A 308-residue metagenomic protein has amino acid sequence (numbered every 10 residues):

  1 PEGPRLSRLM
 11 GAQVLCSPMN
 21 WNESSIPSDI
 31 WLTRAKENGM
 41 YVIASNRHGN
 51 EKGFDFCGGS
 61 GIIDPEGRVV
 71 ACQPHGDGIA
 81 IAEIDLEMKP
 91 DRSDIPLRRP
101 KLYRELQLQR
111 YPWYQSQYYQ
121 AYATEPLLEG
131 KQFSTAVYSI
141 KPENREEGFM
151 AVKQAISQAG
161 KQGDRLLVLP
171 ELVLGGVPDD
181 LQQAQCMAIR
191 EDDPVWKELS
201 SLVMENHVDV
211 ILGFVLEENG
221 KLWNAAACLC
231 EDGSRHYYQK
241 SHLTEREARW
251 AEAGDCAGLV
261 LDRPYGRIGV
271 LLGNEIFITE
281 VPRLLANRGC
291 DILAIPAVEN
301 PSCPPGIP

Functional and structural regions predicted by a protein language model:
P1-Q13, P18-D29, T33, F56 (+2 more regions): Active-site catalytic loop in hydrolytic enzyme cores
M10-A12, K131, K161-R165, V208 (+1 more regions): Short, high-confidence coil segments that cap the C-terminus of an alpha-helix and link into the following beta-strand
M10-G11, N38, P65, N206: Short, structured coil segments at secondary-structure junctions
C16, Y41-I43, A136-Y138, V168 (+3 more regions): Hydrophobic/aromatic beta-strand patches that form the interior of the parallel beta-sheet core in alpha/beta enzyme
W21-M40, R145, F149-K240, R246 (+1 more regions): Cys-nucleophile CN-hydrolase/nitrilase-fold catalytic domain and related Cys-dependent amidase chemistry that acts on
M40-Y41, R47-Q132: C-terminal beta-strand edge segments of enzyme domains
A44, S60-I62, A80-A82, L212-F214 (+2 more regions): Short beta-strand scaffold segments in enzyme catalytic cores
T124-E146: Short beta-strand segments enriched in small/hydrophobic residues
